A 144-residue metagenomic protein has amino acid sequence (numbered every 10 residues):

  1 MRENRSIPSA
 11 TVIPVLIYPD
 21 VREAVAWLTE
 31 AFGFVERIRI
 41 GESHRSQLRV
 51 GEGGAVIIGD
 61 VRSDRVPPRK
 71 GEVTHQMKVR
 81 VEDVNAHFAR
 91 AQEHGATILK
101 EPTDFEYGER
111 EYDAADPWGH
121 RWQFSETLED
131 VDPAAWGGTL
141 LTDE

Functional and structural regions predicted by a protein language model:
M1-V15, V25-A115, S125-E144: Vicinal oxygen chelate
L16-D20: Short, surface-exposed ligand-recognition loops at beta-strand->loop->(often short) alpha-helix junctions that present
W118: C-terminal catalytic core of tyrosine-transesterase DNA break-rejoin enzymes
